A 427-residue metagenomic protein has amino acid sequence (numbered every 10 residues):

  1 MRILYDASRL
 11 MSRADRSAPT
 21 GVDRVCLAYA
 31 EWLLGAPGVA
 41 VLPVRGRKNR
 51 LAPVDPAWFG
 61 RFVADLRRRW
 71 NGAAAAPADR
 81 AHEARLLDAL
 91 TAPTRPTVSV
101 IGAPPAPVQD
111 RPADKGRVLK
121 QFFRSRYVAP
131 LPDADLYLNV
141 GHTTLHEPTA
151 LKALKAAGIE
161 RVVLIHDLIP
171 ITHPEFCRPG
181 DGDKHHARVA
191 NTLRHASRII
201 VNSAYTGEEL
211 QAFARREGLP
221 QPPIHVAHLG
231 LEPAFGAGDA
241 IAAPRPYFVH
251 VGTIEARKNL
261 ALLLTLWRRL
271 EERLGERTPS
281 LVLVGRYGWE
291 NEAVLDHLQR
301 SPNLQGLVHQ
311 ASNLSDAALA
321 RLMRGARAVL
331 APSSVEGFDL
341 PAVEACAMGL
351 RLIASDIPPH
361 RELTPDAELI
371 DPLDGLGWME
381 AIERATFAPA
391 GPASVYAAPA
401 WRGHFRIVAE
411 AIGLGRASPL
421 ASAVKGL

Functional and structural regions predicted by a protein language model:
M1-L427: Carbohydrate transferase catalytic cores enriched for Leloir-type hexosyltransferases
